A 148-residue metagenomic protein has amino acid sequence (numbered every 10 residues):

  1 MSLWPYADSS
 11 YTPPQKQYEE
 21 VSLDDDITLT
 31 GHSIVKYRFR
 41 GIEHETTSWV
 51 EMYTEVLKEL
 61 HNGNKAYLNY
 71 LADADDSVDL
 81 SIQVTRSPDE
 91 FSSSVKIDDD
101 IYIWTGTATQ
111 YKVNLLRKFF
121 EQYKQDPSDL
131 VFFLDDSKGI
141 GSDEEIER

Functional and structural regions predicted by a protein language model:
P5: Phosphate/dinucleotide-binding and metal-coordinating scaffold of catalytic cores in nucleotide-dependent enzymes
D8-R148: Polyanion-binding interface signature
